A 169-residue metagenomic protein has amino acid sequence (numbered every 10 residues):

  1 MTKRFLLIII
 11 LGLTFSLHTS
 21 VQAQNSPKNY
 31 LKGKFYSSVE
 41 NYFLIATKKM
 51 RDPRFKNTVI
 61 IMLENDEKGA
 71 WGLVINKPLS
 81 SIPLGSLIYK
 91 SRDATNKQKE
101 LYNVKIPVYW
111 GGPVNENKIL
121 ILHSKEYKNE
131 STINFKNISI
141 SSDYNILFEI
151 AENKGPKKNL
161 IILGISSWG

Functional and structural regions predicted by a protein language model:
M1-L7: Bacterial N-terminal signal peptides that target proteins for export
I8-S16: Bacterial N-terminal signal peptides
T19-S20: Membrane-interface motif at the C-terminal end of an N-terminal transmembrane signal
A23-I161, S166-G169: A short aromatic-anchored loop/beta-hairpin motif
